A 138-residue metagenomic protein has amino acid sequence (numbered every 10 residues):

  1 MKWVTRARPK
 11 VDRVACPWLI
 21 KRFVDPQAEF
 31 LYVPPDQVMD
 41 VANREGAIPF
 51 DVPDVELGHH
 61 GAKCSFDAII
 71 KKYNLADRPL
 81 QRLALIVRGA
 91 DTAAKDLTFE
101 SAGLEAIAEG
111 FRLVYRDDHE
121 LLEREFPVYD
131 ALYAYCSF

Functional and structural regions predicted by a protein language model:
K2-R6, R13-N74, R78-L80: Conserved, aromatic- and glycine-enriched, well-ordered alpha/beta core segments that occur as contiguous structural
D12-R13, L122: Active-site-proximal structural scaffolding
K71-F138: A charged, amphipathic interaction segment
